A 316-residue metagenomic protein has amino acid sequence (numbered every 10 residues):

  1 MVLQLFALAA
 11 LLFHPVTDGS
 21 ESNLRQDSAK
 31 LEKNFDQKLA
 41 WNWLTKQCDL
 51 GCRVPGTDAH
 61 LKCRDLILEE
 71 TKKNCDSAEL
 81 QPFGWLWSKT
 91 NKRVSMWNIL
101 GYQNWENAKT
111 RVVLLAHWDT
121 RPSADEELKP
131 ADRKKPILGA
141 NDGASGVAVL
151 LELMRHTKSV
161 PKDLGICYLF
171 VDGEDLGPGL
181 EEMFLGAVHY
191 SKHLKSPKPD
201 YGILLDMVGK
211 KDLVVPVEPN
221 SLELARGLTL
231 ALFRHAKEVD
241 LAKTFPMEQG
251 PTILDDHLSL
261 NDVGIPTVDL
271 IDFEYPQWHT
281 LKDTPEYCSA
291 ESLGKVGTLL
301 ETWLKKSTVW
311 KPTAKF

Functional and structural regions predicted by a protein language model:
L3-Q4: Hydrophobic membrane-insertion alpha-helices, especially the h-region of bacterial N-terminal signal peptides
A9-Q26: Signal peptide processing junction and immediate N-terminal pro/mature segment of secreted/exported proteins
S28-N34, C48-A59, L86-T90, D132-G143 (+5 more regions): Second-shell loop/turn segments in exported
D36-K46, L50, A59, C63 (+8 more regions): Stable alpha-helical elements in mature extracytoplasmic
N42-E106: A non-catalytic alpha/beta surface segment that caps or lines the substrate-entry region of metallo-dependent hydrolase
R53-P55, G84-L86, W105-A108, W118-P122 (+4 more regions): Solvent-exposed loop/turn segments at secondary-structure junctions within structured extracellular/periplasmic domains
L86, Y201, K210-F316: Active-site-adjacent substrate-binding region of metalloamidase/peptidase-like peptide-processing proteins
K134-G227, A231, T252: Acidic/histidine-rich catalytic neighborhood of metal-dependent amide-processing enzymes
